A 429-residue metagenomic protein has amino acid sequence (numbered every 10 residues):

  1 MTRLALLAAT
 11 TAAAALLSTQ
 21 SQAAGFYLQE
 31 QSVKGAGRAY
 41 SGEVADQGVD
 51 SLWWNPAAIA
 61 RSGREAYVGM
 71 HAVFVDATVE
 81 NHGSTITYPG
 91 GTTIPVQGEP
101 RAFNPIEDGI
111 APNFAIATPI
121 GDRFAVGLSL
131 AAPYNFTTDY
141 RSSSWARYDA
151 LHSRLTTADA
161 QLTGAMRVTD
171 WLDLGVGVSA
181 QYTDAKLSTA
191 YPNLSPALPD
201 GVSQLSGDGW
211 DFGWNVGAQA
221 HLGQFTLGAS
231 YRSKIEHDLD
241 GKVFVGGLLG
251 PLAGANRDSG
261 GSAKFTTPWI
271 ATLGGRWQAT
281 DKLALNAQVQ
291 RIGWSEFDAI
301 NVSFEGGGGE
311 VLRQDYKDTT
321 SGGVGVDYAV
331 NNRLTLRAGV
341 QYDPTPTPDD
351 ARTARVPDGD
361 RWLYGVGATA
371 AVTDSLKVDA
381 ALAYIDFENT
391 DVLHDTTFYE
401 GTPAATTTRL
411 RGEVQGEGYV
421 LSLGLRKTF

Functional and structural regions predicted by a protein language model:
M1-Q22: Gram-negative bacterial Sec-dependent N-terminal signal peptides
Q22-G35, I86-P95, D108-F429: Outer-membrane beta-barrel porins/channels
A24, A39-Y40, S51-I59, A102-F103 (+1 more regions): Short secondary-structure capping/turn segments at boundaries of alpha-helices and beta-strands
Y27-G42, A60-T78: Transmembrane beta-strand segments of Gram-negative outer membrane beta-barrel proteins
Y40-Q47, V75-E107: Surface-exposed strand-loop-strand hairpins of Gram-negative outer-membrane beta-barrel proteins
G42, A58, M70-D76, N81 (+4 more regions): Short glycine-rich, polar/acidic loop-and-turn segments at beta strand-coil junctions
E43-A45, L52-R64, I116-I120, N135 (+1 more regions): Outer-membrane beta-barrel pore proteins
V68-H71, D76, N104-P119: Long, well-ordered hydrophobic secondary-structure segments characteristic of membrane-embedded and membrane-proximal
